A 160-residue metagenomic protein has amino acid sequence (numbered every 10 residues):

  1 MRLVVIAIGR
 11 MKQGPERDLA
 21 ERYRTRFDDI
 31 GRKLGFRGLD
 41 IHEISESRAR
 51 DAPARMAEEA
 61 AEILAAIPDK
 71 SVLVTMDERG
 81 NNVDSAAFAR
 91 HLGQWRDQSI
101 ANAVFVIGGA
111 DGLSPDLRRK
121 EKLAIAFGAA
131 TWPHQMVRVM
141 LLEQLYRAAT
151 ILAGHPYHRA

Functional and structural regions predicted by a protein language model:
M1-G31: N-terminal beta1-alpha1 ligand-phosphate binding loop
R2-I6, D40, V104: A structural signal for isolated positions on well-ordered beta-strands in alpha/beta enzyme cores
A7-G9, T75-D77, V106: Acidic beta-strand-to-loop metal/phosphate-binding motif
M11, E78-N81, G109-G112: Short glycine-rich anion-binding loops that position phosphate/pyrophosphate groups of nucleotides and phosphorylated
D28-F36, R96-Q98, T150: Arginine/glycine-rich "motif VI" loop of SF2 helicases in the C-terminal RecA-like domain
F36-A103: S-adenosyl-L-methionine/SAH cofactor-binding core of RNA-modifying enzymes
A86-G128: A mid-sequence interfacial segment
D111, P115-R159: Structured adenosyl-cofactor binding patch, chiefly the S-adenosyl-L-methionine
